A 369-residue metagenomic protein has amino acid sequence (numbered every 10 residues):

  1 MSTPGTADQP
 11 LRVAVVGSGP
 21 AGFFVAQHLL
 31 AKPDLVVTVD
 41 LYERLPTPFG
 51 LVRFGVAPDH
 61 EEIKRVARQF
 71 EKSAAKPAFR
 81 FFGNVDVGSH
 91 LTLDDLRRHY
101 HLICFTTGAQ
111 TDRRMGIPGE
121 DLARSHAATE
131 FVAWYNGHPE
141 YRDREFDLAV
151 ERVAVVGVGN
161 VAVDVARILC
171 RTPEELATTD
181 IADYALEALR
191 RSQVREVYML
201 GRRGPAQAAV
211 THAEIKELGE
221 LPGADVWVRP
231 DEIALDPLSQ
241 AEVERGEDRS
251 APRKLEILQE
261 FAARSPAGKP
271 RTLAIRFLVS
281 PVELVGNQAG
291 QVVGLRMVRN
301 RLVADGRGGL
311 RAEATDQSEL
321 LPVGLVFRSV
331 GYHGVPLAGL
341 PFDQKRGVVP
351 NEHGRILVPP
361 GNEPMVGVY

Functional and structural regions predicted by a protein language model:
A7-G19, A149-V156: Beta1/beta-strand and adjacent pyrophosphate-binding region of the FAD-binding site in flavoprotein oxidoreductases
V13-L35, V163-L169: N-terminal Rossmann-like FAD-binding beta1-loop-alpha1 element of flavoenzymes
V37-L41, V52, V163, R167-E319 (+3 more regions): Dinucleotide-binding/catalytic capping subdomain of oxidoreductase cores
T38, P46-L102, E247-P270, A274: N-terminal Rossmann-like dinucleotide/flavin-binding domain of flavoprotein oxidoreductases that bind FAD/FMN
R97-L102, L148-A149, T315-G324: Core beta-strand elements of the Rossmann-like FAD/NAD(P) dinucleotide-binding domain in flavoenzyme oxidoreductases
L102, T106-R113, G159-N160, V323-P336: Glycine-/small-residue-rich beta->alpha transition segments that form the dinucleotide
D112-R191, V349-L357: Glycine-rich dinucleotide-binding loop and its adjacent helix/turn
R124-R142, L284-Q291, V303-Y369: FAD-site-proximal beta/loop scaffold in flavoenzymes
